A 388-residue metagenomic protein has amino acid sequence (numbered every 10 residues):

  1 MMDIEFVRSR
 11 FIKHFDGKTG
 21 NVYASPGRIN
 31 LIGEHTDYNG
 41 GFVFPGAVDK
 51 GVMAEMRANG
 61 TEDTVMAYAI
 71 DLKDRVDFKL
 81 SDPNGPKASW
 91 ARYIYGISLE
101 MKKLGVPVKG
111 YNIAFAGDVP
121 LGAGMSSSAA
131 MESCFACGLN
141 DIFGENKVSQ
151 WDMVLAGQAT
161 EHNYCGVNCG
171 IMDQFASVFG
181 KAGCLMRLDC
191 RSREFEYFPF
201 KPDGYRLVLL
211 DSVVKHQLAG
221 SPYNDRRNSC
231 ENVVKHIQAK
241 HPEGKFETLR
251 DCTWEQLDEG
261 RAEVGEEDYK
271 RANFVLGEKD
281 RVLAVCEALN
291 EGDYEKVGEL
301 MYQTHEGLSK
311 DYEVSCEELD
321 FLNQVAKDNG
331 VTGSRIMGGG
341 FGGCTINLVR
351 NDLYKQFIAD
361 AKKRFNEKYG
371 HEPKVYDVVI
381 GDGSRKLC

Functional and structural regions predicted by a protein language model:
M1-Y23, I29-G33, Y38, F42 (+4 more regions): Gly/Ser-rich oxyanion-binding loop with an adjacent helix/lid that shapes the negatively charged ligand pocket
M2-R28, M53, R57-K87, C184-G333 (+1 more regions): C-terminal nucleotide
G40-A47, R226-R227: Short Gly/aromatic-enriched secondary-structure transition segments
P45-A47, E55-N59, G105: Short, charge-rich binding segments
A130, C344-L348: FabD-like malonyl-/acyl-CoA
F341: Glycine-rich phosphate-binding loop
